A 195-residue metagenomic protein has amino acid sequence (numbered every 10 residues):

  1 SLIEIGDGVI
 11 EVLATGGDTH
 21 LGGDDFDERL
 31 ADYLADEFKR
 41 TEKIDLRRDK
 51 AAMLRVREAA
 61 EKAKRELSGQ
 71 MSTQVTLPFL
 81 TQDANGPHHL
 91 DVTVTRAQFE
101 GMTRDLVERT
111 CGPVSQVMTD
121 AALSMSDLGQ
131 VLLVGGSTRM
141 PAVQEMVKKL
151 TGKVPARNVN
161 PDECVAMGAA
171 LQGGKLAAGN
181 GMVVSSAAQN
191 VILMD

Functional and structural regions predicted by a protein language model:
S1-D195: Oxyanion-binding/catalytic loops of NTP- or PPi-dependent enzymes
